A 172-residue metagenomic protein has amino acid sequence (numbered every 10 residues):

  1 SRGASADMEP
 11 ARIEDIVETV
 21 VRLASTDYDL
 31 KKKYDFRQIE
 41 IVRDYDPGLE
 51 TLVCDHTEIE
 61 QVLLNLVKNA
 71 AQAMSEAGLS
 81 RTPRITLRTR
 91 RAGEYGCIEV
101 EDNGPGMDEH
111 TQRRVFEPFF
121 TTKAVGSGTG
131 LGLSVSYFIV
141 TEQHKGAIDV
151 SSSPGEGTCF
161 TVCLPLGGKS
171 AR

Functional and structural regions predicted by a protein language model:
E9-R22, V42: A conserved beta-strand-to-alpha-helix junction within the catalytic ATP-binding
I13, G106-R114, G128: Short helix N-cap motif at coil->helix boundaries in the Bergerat
D35-E50: Conserved catalytic submotifs in the C-terminal HATPase_c
S80-I98: Short beta-strand-loop-beta element adjacent to the nucleotide/active-site pocket used for signaling
D102: Acidic ATP/Mg2+-coordinating residue in the GHKL
G132-Y137: Short alpha-helical Gxxx[C/S/T] motif in the catalytic ATP-binding
V140-T141: Detector for a conserved hydrophobic position within an alpha-helical segment of the HATPase_c
H144-S151: Glycine-rich ATP-binding loops of the HATPase_c
